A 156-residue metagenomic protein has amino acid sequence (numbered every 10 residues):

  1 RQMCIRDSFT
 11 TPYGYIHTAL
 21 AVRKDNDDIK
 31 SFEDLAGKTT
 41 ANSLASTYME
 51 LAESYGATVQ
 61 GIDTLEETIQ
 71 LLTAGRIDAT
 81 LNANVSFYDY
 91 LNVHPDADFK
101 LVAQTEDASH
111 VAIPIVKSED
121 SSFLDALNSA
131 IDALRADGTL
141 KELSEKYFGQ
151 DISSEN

Functional and structural regions predicted by a protein language model:
R1-I5: Short, small-residue-biased leader/transition segments that mark boundaries at the very start of proteins
R6-S8, E33-D34, S54, E66-S86 (+1 more regions): Short helices/loops that flank or line small-molecule/ion binding pockets
F9-Y55, S118-S121: A conserved helix-loop-strand patch within extracytoplasmic ligand-binding domains of the periplasmic binding
G14-V22, Y88-S129, Q150-N156: Periplasmic-binding protein-like
A19-A21, T39-S43, Q60-G61, T80-N82 (+1 more regions): Structural recognition of the beta-strand scaffold that forms the well-ordered cores of secreted hydrolase catalytic
N26, T39, L44-S46, H110-D151: Extended ligand-binding regions for polar small-molecule ligands
D27, L44-S46, Q60-A74, A108-S109: Short helix-initiation/N-cap motifs at beta->coil->alpha
A36, E53-D63, D98-F99: A local structural motif
